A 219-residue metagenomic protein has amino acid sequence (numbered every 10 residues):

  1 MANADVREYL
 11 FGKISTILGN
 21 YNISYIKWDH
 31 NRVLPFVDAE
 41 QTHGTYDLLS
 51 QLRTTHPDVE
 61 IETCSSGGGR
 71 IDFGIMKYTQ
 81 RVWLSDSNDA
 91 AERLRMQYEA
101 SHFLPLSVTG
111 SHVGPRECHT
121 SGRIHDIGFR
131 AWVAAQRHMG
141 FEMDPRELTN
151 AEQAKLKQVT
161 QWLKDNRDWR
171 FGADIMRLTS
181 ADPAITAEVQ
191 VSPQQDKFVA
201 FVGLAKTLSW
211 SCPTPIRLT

Functional and structural regions predicted by a protein language model:
M1-E8, G12, T42-R146: Glycan-recognition surfaces
Y9-V37: Active-site groove signature of glycoside hydrolases
N22-S24, P57-V59, D196: Short, well-ordered coil/turn segments that N-cap beta-strands
I26, F73, M143-D144, S209-P213: Extended hydrophobic-aromatic, low-complexity segments
K27-N31, E62-C64, F201: A cross-family glycoside hydrolase active-site/sugar-binding cleft signature
G128-L178: Catalytic cores of secreted or luminal carbohydrate-active enzymes
S180-T219: Carbohydrate-binding surface patches
